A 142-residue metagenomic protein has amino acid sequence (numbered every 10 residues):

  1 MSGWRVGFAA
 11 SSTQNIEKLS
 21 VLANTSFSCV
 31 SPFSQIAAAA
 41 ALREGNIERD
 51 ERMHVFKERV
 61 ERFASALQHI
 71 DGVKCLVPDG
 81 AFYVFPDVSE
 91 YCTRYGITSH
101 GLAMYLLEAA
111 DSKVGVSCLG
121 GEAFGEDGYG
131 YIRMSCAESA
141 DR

Functional and structural regions predicted by a protein language model:
M1-R142: PLP-dependent class I/II
